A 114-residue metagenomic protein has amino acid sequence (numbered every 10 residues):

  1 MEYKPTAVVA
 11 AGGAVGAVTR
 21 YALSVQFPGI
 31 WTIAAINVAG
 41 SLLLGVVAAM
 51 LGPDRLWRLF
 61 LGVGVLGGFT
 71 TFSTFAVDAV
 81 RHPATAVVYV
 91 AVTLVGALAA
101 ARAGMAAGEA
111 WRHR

Functional and structural regions predicted by a protein language model:
M1-R114: Membrane-interface helix-loop junctions in multi-pass transporters/channels
